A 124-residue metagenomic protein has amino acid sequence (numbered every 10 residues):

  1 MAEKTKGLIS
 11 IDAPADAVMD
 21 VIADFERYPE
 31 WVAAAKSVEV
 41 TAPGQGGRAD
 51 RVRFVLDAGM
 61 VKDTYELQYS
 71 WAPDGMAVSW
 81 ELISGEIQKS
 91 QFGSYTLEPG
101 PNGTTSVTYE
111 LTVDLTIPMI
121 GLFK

Functional and structural regions predicted by a protein language model:
M1-G47, N102, S106: Hydrophobic ligand-binding cavity/cleft-lining segments
A2, A33, V61-D63, Q88-S90: Short solvent-exposed loop/turn micro-motifs enriched in small/polar/acidic residues
K6-L8, T64-Q68, F92-S94: Well-ordered beta-strand positions in beta-sheet-rich domains
S10-P14, V55-G59, S70-A72, I83 (+2 more regions): Solvent-exposed residues in well-ordered beta-strands and their adjoining turns, especially edge/terminal strands
A15, A35, G44, M60 (+3 more regions): Solvent-exposed, flexible loop/coil residues
D24, E30, S37, G59-M60 (+2 more regions): Residue-level preference for alpha-helix termini and adjacent loops
P29, E39-E86, S106: Glycine-rich portal/gate segments that line the openings of hydrophobic small-molecule binding cavities
S79-K124: Beta-strand/loop substructures that line and gate deep hydrophobic ligand-binding cavities in soluble
